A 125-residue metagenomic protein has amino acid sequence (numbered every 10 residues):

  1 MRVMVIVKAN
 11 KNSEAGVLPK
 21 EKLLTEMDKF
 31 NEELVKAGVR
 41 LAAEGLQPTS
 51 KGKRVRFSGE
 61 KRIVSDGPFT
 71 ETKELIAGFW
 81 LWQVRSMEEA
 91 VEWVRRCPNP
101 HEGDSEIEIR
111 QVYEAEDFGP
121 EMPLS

Functional and structural regions predicted by a protein language model:
M1-S125: Conserved, structured core segments of small domains
